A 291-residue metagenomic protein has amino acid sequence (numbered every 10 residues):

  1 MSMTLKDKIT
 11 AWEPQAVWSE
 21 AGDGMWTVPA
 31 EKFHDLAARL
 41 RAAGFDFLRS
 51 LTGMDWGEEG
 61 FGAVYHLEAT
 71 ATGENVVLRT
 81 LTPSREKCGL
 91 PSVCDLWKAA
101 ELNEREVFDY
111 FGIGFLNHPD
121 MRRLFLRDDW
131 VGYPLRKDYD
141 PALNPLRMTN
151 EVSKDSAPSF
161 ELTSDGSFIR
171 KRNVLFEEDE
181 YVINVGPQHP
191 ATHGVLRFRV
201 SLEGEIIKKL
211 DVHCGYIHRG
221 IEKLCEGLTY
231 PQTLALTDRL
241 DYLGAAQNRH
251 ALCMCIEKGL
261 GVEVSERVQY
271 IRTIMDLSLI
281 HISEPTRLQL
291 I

Functional and structural regions predicted by a protein language model:
M1-G204: Terminal low-complexity/charged segments
A16-W18, S84-E86, Y230-A235, S283: Short acidic (Asp/Glu) and glycine-rich catalytic loops that position anionic groups and cofactors
M54, H213, I291: Conserved residues at the C-terminal ends of beta-strands
E104-E106, E222, E257, E284: Acidic-residue sensor for enzyme active/binding pockets
G114-D120, V262-Q269, L288-Q289: Short secondary-structure capping/junction motifs at helix and strand boundaries
V185-L279: Active-site- and interface-proximal helix/loop "cap" or "latch" segments in soluble metabolic and energy-transducing
I280-I291: Single conserved hydrophobic/aromatic residue that forms the stacking wall/gate of nucleotide- or nucleobase-binding
